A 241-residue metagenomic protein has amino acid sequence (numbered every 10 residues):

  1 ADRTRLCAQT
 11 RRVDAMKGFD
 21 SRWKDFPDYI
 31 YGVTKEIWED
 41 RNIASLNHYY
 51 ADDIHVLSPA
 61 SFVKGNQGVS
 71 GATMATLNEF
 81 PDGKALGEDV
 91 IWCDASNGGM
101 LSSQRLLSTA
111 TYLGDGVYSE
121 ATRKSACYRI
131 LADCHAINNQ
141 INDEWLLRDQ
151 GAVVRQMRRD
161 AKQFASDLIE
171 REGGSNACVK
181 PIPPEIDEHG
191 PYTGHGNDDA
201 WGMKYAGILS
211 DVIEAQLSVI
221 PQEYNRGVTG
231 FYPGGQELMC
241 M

Functional and structural regions predicted by a protein language model:
A1-M241: C-terminal and inter-domain tail/linker signature
